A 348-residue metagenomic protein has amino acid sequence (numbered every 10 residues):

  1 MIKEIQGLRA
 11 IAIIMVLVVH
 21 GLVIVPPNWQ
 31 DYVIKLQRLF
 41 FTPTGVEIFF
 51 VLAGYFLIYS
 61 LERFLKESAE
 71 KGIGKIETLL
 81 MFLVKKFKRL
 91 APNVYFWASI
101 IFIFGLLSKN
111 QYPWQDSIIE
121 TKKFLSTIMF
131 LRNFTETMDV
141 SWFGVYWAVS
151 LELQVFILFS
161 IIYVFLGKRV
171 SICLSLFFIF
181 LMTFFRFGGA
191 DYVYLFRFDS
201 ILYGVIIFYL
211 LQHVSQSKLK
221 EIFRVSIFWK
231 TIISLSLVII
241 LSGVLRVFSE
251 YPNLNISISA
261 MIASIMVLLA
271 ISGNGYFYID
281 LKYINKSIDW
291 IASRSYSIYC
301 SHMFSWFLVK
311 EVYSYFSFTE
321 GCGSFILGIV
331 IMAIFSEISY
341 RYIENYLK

Functional and structural regions predicted by a protein language model:
I2-K3, I34-V46, D139-L151, R186-Y203 (+2 more regions): Interfacial loop-to-helix transition and helix-capping segments at the boundaries of transmembrane helices
K3-K66, A91-V94, L131, S200-I201 (+3 more regions): Functionally critical transmembrane alpha-helices in membrane proteins and complexes, commonly lining
I14-L22, I103, F177-F187, L235-R246 (+1 more regions): Aromatic-anchored segments of alpha-helical transmembrane domains
V16, I201, I206, W229-N345: Alpha-helical transmembrane segments of multi-pass integral membrane proteins
P43-V46, E62-S108, S117-S126, Q154-F156 (+6 more regions): Transmembrane alpha-helical segments and their boundary/interface "anchor" motifs in multi-pass integral membrane
L57-K66, F104-S108, I162-K168, I206-Q216 (+4 more regions): Structural signal for the C-terminal ends of transmembrane alpha-helices and the immediately following loop
K75-E77, L90-L151, F184-F185, S259-S272: Membrane-interface helix-loop-helix regions
L153-F180, Y209-K230: Solvent-exposed interhelical
